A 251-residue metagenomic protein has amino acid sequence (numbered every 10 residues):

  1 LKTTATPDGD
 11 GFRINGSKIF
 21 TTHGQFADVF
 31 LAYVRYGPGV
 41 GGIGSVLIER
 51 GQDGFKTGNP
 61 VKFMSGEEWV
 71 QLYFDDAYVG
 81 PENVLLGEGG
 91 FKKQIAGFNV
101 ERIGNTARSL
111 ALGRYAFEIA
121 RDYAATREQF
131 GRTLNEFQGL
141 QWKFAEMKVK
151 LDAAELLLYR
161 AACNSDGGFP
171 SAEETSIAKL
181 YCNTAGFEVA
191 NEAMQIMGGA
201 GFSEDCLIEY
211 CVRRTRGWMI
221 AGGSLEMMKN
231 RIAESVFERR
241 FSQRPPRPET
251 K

Functional and structural regions predicted by a protein language model:
K2-T4, G11, V29-Y33, S45-L47 (+1 more regions): Conserved hydrophobic/aromatic beta-strand scaffold that supports enzyme active sites
T3-S17, T21: Internal mixed beta-strand/loop scaffold within catalytic domains of large alpha/beta enzymes
T6, Y36-G39, K62-M64: Short polar/acidic secondary-structure junctions
P7-F12, Y73, A96-K251: Alpha-helical interface subdomain recognition
N15-K56: A short core secondary-structure module
G51-Y78: Flexible, small-/acidic-enriched active-site or ligand-binding loops
V70-A96: A short, charged helix-loop
